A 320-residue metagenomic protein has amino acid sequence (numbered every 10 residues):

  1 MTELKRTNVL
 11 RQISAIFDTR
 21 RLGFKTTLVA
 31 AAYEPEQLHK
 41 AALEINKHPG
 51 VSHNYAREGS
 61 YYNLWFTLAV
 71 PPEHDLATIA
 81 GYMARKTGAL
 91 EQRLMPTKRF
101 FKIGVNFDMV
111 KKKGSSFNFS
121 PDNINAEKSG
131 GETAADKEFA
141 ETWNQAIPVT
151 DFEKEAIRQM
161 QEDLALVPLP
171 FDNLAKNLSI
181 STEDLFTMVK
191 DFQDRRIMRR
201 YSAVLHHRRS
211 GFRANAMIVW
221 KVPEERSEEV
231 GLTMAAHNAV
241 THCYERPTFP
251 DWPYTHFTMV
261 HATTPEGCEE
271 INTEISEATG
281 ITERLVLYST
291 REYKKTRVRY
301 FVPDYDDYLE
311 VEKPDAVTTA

Functional and structural regions predicted by a protein language model:
M1-A320: A compositional/biophysical signature of low hydrophobicity enriched in polar/charged and small residues
